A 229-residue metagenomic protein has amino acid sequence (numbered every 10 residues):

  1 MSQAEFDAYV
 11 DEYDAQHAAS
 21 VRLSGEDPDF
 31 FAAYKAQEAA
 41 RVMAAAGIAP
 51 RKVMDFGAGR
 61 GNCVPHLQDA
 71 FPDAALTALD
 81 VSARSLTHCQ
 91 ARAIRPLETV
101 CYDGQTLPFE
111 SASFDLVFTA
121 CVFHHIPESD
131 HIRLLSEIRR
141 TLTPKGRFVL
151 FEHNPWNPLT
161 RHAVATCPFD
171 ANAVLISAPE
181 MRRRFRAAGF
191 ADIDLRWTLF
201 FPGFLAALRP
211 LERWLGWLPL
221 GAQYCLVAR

Functional and structural regions predicted by a protein language model:
M1-V21: N-terminal, positively charged/glycine-rich alpha-helical extensions of SAM-dependent methyltransferases
A32-A49: Conserved alpha-helix/loop element of class I SAM-dependent methyltransferases that forms part of the SAM/SAH-binding
M54, R60-T106: Class I SAM-dependent methyltransferase SAM/SAH-binding core
Q105-L116: A short acidic, Gly/Pro-enriched loop at the edge of an enzyme's catalytic core that lines a small-molecule cofactor
I132-P144: A short glycine-rich, Lys/Arg-flanked "PGG" loop and its adjoining helix->strand segment in the class I
K145-E152: Conserved beta-strand signature within the Rossmann-like core of class I S-adenosyl-L-methionine
V164-E180: Acceptor-substrate binding/catalytic loop of class I
R183, I193-R229: A C-terminal cap/extension of S-adenosyl-L-methionine-dependent methyltransferases that defines the acceptor-substrate
